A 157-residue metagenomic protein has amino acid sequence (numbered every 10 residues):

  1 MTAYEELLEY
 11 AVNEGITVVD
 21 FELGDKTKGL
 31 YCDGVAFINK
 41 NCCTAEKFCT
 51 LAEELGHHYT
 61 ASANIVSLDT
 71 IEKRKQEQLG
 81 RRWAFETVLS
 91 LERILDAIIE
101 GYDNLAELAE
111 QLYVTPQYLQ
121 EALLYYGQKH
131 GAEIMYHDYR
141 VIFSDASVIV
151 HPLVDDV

Functional and structural regions predicted by a protein language model:
M1-V157: Active-site hotspot residues in diverse enzymes, especially metal/ion-binding acidic/histidine motifs
